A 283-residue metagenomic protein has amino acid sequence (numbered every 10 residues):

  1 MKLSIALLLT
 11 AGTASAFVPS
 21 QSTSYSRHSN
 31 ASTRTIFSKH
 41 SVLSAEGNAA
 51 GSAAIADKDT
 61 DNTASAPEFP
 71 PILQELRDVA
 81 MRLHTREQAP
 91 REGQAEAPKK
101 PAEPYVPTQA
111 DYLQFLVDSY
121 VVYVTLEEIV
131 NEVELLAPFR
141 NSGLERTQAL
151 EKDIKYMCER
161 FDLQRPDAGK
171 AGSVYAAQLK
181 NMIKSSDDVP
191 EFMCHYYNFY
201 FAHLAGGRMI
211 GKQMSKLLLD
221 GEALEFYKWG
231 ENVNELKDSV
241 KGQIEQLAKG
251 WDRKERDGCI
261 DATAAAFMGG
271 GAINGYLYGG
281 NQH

Functional and structural regions predicted by a protein language model:
M1-H28: N-terminal chloroplast transit peptides
A11-A14, S24, R34-I36, D61-A64: N-terminal compositionally biased, intrinsically disordered segments and leader/signal-like regions
S20-A49: N-terminal, immediately post-signal peptide pro-regions of secreted/luminal proteins
A45-H283: Metal- and O2-centered redox machinery and metal/ROS homeostasis
